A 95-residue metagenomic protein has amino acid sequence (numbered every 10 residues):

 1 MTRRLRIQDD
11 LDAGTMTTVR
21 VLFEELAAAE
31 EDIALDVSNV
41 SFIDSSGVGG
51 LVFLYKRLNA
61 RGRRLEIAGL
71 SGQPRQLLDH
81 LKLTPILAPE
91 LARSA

Functional and structural regions predicted by a protein language model:
M1-S46, F53-A95: STAS-like cytosolic regulatory interaction modules
